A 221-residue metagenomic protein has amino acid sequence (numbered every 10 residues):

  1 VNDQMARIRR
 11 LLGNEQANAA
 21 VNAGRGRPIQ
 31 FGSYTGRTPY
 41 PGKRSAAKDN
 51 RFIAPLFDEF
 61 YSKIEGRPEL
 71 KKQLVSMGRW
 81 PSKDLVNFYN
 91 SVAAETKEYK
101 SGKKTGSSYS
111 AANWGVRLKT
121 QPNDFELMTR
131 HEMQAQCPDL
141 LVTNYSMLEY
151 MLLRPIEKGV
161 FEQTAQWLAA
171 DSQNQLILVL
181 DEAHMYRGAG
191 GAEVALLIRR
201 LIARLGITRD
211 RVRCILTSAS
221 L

Functional and structural regions predicted by a protein language model:
V1-L221: N-terminal helicase ATP-binding lobe
